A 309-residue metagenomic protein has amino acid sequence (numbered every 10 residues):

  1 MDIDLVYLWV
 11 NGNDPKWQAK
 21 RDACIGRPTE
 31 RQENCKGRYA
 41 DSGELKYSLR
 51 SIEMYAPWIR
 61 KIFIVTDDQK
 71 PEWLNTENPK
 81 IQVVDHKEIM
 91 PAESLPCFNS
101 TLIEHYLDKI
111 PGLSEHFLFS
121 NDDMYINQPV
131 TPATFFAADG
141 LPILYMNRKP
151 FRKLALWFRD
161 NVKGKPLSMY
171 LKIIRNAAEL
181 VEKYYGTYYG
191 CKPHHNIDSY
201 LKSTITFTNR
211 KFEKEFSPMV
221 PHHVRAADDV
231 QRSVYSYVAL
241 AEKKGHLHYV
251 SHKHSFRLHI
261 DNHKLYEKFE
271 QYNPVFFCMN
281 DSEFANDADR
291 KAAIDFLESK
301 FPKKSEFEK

Functional and structural regions predicted by a protein language model:
M1-E88, K243-K244, F269-K309: N-terminal anchoring/stem segment of glycosyltransferases
I3, R60, E115-F117, D122 (+2 more regions): Residue-level detector of short, conserved catalytic/binding motifs and their immediate flanks
Y39-A56, I89-S120: A conserved donor-nucleotide-binding helix/loop in the catalytic core of Leloir-type glycosyltransferases
P57-R60, D108, G112, Y125 (+1 more regions): Hydrophobic/aromatic-lined pockets within catalytic cores
K70, L107-N147: GT-A fold catalytic core of metal-dependent nucleotide-sugar glycosyltransferases, centered on the diacidic
N78-A92, V130-F151: Short, flexible helix-coil linker/hinge segments at the edges of structured domains or between repeats
P142-P221, A226: Long, charge-rich alpha-helical interaction segments
K211-K309: C-terminal catalytic/acceptor-binding lobe
